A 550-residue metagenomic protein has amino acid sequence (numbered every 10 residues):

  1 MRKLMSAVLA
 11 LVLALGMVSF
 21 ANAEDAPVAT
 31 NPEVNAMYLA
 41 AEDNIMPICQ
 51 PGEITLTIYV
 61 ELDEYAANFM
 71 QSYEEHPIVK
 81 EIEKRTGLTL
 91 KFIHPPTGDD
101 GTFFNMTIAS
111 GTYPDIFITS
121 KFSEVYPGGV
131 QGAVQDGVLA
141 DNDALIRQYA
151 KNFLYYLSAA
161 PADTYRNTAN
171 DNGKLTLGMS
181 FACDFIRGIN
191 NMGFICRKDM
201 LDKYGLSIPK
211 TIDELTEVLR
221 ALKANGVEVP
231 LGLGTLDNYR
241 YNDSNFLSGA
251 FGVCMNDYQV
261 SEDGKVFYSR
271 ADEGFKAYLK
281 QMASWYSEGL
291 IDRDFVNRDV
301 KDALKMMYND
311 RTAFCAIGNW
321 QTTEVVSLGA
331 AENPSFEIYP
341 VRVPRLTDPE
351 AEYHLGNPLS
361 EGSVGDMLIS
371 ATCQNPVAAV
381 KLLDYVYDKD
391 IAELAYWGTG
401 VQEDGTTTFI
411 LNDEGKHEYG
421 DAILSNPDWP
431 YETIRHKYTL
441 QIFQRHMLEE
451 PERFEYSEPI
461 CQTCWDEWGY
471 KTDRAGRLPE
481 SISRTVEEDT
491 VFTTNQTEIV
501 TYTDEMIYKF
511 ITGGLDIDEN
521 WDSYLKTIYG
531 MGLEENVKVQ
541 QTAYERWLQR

Functional and structural regions predicted by a protein language model:
M1, K84-L88, S110-G111, K210 (+5 more regions): Secondary-structure transition/capping motifs at alpha-helix termini and the adjoining loop/turn into the next element
M1-L9: Positively charged n-region of N-terminal signal peptides that target proteins for export
L15-N22: C-terminal segment of classical bacterial N-terminal signal peptides
N22-E214, F246, M255-Y258, V266-R270 (+1 more regions): Conserved N-terminal structural module of periplasmic/extracytoplasmic solute-binding proteins
E42-D43, E61, Y385, K389-Y508 (+1 more regions): Conserved small-residue motifs centered on glycine
E75-I78, F275-L279, A283, P349-Y353: Structured alpha-helical segments in the cores of large, soluble enzyme domains
V130-Q131, L236-D257, Y286-M447: Extracytoplasmic/periplasmic substrate-binding proteins
D143, D171-N242, V260-R311, C315-G318 (+3 more regions): Helix-loop-helix "hinge/cap" segment bordering the ligand-binding cleft or interdomain interface
